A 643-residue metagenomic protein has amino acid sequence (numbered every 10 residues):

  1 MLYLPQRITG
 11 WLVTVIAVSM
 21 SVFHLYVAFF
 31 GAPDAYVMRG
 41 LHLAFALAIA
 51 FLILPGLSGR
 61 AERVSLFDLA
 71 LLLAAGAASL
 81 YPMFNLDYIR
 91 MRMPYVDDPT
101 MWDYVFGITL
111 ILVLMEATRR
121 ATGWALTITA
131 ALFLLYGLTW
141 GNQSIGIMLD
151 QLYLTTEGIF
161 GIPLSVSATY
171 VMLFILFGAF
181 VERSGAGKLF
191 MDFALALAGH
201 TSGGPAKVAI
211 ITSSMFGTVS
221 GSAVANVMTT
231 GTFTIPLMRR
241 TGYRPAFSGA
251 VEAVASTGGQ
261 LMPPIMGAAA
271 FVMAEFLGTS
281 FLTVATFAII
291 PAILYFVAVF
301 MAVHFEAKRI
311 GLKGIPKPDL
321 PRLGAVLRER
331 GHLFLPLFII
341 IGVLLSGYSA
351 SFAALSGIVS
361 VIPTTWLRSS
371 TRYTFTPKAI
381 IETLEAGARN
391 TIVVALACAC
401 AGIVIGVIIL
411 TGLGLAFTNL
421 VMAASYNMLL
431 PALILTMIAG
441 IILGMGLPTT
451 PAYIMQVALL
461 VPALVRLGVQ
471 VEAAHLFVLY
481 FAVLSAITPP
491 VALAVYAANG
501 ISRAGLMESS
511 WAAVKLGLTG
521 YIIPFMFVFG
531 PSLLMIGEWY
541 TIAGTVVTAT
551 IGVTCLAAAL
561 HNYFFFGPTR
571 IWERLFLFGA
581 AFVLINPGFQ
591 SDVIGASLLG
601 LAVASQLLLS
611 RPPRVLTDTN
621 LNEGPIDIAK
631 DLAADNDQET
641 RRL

Functional and structural regions predicted by a protein language model:
M1-D98, Y104-I108: Conserved, well-structured core domains of diverse proteins
M1-T9, T286-N390, L493-F582, S610-D618: Long, contiguous bundles of hydrophobic transmembrane helices that form the permeation core of multi-pass
A77, E116, R120-A121, T129-Y136 (+8 more regions): Core transmembrane alpha-helical segments of multi-pass membrane transporters/permeases
T100-V105, E157-Y170, L197-I210, T241-F247 (+5 more regions): Membrane-interfacial loop-to-helix junctions in multi-pass transporters
D103-F106, G146-L152, I162-T169, A285-P291 (+3 more regions): Loop-to-transmembrane alpha-helix initiation sites
M115-L132, W140-Q143, I162-P163, S184 (+4 more regions): Flexible hinge motifs at transmembrane-helix junctions and intramembrane kinks/re-entrant loops in multi-pass membrane
G178-E182, S213-S222, V254-Q260, A401-I405 (+3 more regions): Transmembrane alpha-helix interface/packing and boundary motifs in multi-pass membrane proteins, characterized by
M191-G259, A269, G278, T449-A482 (+1 more regions): Hydrophobic transmembrane alpha-helices that form the pore/transport pathway of multi-pass ion and small-solute
